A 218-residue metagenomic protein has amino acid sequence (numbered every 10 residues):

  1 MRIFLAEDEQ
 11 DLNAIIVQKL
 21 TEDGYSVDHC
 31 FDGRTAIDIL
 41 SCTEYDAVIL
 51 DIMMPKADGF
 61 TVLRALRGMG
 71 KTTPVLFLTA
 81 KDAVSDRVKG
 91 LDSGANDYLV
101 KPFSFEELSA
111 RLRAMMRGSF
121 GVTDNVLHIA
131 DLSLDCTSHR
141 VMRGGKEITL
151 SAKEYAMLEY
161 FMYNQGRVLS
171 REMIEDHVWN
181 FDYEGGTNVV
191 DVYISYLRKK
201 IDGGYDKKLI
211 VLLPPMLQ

Functional and structural regions predicted by a protein language model:
M1-S119: N-terminal/domain-start alpha-helical segments
R2, S26, P74, D124-V126 (+2 more regions): Residues at or immediately flanking beta-strands
T35, P215-Q218: Glycine-rich nucleotide-binding loop
A95, R140, G145-M216: Positively charged, aromatic-enriched patches within helix-turn-helix-type DNA-binding elements, predominantly
A114-L127, G166: The C-terminal output helix
G121-T123, L134-S138: A short, compositionally biased
A130, T137, G144: ABC transporter nucleotide-binding domain catalytic core, centered on the Walker B motif
